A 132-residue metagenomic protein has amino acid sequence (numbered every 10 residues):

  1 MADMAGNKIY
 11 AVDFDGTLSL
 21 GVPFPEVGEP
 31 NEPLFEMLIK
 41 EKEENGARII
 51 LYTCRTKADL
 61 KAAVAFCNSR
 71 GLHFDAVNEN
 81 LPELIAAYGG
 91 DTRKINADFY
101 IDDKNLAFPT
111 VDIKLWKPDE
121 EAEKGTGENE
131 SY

Functional and structural regions predicted by a protein language model:
M1-Y132: HAD-like aspartate-dependent phosphatase fold
